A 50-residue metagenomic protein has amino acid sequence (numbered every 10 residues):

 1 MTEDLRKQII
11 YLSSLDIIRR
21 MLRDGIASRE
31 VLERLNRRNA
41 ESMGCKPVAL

Functional and structural regions predicted by a protein language model:
M1-L50: Acidic, Ser/Pro/Thr-rich low-complexity regulatory regions and the short amphipathic helical interaction modules they
